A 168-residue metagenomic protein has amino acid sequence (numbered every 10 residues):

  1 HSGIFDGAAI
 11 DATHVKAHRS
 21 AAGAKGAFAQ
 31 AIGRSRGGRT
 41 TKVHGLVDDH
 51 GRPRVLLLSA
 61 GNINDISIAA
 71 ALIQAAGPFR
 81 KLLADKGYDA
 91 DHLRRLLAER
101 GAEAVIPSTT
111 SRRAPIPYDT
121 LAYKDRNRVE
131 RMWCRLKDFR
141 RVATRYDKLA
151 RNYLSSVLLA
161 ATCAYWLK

Functional and structural regions predicted by a protein language model:
H1-K168: Short alpha-helical elements
